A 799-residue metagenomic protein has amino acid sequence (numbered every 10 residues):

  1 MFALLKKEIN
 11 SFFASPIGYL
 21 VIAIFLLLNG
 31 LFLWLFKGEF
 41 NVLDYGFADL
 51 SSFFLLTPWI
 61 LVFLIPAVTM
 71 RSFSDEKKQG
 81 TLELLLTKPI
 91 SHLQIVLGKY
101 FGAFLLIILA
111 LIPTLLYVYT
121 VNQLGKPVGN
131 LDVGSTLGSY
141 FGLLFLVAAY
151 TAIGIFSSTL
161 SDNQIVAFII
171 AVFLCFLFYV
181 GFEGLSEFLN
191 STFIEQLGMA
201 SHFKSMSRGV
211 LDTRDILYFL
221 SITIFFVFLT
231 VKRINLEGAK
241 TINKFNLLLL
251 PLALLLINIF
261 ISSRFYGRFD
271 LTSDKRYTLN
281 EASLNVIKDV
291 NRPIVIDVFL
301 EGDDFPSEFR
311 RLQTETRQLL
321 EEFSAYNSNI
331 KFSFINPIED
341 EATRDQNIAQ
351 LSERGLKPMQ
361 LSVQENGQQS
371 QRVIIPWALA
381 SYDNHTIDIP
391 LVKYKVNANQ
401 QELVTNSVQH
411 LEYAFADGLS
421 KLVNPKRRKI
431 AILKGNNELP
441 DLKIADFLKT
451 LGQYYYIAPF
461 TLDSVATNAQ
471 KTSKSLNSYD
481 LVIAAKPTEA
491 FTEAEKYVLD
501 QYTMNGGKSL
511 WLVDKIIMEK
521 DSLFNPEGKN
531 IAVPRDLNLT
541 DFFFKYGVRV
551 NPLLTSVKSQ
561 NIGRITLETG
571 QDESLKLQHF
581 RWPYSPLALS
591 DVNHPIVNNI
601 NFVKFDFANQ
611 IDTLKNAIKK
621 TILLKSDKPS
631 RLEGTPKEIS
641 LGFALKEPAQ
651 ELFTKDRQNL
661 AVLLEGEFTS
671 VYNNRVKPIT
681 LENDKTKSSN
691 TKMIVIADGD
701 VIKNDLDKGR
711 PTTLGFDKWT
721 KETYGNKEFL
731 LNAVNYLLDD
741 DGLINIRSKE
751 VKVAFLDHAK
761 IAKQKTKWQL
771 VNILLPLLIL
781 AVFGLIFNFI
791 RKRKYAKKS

Functional and structural regions predicted by a protein language model:
M1-Y19: Aromatic- and glycine-rich beta-strand/loop motifs that create alpha-glucan
L31-W34, F47-P58, L97-G98, G102-D162: Secretory targeting signals
F36-A48, A167-A239, F602, T613 (+1 more regions): Terminal transmembrane helical anchor/hairpin motif
F53-D75: Long, hydrophobic alpha-helical segments
S72-G102, M504-G506: Helix-loop-helix units of permease transmembrane domains in multi-pass membrane transporters, especially ABC
R214, L229-D270, F755-S799: C-terminal signal-anchor/stop-transfer transmembrane helix together with its immediate cytosolic, Lys/Arg-enriched
L252, L256, F260-E489, K496 (+1 more regions): Juxtamembrane extramembrane loops of integral membrane proteins
Y413, N424, P440-G742: Acidic, S/T/G-rich, low-cysteine, solvent-exposed domains in lumenal/extracellular/periplasmic regions of secretory
